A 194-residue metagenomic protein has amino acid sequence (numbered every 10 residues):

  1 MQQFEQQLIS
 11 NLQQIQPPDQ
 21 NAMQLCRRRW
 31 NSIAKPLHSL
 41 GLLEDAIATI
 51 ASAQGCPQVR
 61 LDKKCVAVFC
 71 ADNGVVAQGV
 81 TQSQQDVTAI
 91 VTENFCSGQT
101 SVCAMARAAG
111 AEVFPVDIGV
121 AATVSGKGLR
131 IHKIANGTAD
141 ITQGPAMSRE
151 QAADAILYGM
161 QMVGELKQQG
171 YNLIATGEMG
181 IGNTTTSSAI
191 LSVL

Functional and structural regions predicted by a protein language model:
M1-L194: N-terminal loops that bind phosphate or other acidic moieties and the adjacent beta-alpha structural core
